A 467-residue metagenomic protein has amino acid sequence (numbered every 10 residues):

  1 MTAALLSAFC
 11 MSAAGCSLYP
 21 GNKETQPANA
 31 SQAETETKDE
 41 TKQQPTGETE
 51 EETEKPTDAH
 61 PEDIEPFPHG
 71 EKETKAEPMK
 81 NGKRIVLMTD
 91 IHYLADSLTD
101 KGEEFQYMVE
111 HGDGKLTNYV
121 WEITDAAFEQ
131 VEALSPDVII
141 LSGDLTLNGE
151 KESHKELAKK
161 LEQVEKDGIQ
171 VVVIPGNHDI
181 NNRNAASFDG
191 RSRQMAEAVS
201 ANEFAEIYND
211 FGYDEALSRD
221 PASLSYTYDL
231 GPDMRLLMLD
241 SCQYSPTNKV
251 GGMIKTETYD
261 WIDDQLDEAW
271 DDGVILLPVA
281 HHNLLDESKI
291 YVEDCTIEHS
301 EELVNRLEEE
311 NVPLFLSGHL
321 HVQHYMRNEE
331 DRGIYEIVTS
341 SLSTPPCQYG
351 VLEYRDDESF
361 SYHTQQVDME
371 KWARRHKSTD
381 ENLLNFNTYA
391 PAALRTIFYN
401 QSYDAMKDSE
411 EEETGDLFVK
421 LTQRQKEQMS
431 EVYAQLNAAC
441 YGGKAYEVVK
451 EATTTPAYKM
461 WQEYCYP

Functional and structural regions predicted by a protein language model:
A3, S17-N81, R374-P467: Non-catalytic terminal accessory segments
A13-G15: C-terminal motif of bacterial Sec signal peptides marking the signal peptidase cleavage site
E54-K151: N-terminal active-site segment of His-dependent metallophosphoesterases
D63-E77, E156-D260, R332, V351 (+1 more regions): Extended active-site neighborhood of metal-dependent phosphoesterases/phosphodiesterases
G82-A95, D233-Y244, V279, Y335-S340 (+1 more regions): Active-site-proximal beta-strand elements of phosphoester/diester hydrolases
H92-I123, S187-S192, S245-T256, E287-I290 (+1 more regions): Acidic/histidine-rich helix-loop elements that form or flank divalent-metal/phosphate-binding sites at the catalytic
L94-S97, L147-G149, N177-A185, Y244-T247 (+3 more regions): Active-site environment of divalent metal-dependent phosphoester hydrolases
V131-V138, Q170, R235-L237, K249-Y335 (+1 more regions): His/acidic metal-ligating clusters that form di-metal
